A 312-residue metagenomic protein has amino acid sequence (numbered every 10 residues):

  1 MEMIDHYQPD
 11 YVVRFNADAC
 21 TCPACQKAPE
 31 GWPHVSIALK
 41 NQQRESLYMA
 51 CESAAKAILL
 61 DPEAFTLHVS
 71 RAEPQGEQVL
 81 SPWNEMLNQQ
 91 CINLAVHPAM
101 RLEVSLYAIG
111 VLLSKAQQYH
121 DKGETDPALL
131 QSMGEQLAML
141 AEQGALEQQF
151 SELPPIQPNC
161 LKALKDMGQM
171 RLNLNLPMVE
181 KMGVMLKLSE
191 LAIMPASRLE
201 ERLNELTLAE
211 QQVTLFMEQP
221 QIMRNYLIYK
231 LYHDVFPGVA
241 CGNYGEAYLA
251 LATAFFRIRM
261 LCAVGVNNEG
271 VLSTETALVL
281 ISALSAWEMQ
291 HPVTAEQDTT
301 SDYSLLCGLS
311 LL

Functional and structural regions predicted by a protein language model:
M1-S70: N-terminal leader/presequence-like segments
F15-A17, L47-Q143: Charged, amphipathic alpha-helical linkers/stalks
L102, A108-L312: Hydrophobic, aromatic-lined core segments that form the binding pocket/scaffold for planar heteroaromatic ligands
